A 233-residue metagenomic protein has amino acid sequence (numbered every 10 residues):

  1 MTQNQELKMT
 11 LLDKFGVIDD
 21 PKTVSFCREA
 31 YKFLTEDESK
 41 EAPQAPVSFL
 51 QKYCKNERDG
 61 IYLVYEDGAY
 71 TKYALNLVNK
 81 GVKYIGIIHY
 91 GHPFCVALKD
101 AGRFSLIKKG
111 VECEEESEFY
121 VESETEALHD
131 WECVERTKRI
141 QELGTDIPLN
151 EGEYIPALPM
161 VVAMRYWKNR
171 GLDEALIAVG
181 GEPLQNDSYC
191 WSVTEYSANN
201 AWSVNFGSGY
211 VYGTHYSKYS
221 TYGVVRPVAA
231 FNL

Functional and structural regions predicted by a protein language model:
T2-E151, Y219-L233: Short, compositionally biased
N150-E153, P159: Loop/turn elements at helix/coil->beta-strand transitions in domains of secreted/extracellular proteins
L158-L233: C-terminal, surface-exposed recognition/capping segments
